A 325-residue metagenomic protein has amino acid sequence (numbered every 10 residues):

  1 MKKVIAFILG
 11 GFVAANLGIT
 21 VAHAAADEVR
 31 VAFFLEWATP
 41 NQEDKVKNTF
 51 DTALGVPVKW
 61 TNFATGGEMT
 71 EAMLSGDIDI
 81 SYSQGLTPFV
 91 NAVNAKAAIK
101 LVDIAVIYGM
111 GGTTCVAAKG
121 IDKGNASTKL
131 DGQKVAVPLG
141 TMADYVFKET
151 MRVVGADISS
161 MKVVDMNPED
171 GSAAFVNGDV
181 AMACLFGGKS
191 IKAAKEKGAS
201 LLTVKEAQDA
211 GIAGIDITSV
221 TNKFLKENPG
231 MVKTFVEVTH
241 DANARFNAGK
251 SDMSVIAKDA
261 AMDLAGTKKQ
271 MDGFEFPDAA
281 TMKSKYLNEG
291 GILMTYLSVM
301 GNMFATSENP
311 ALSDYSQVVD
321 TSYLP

Functional and structural regions predicted by a protein language model:
M1-I8: Bacterial N-terminal signal peptides that target proteins for export
I8-N16: Bacterial N-terminal signal peptides
L17-A25: Sec/Tat signal peptide C-region and signal peptidase I cleavage site
A24-A156, K162-D165, A181, L201: Short, glycine-/small- and polar/acidic-enriched structural segments that line small-molecule recognition paths
V106-A117, A199-F224, D278, V319-L324: Periplasmic-binding protein-like
V164, E169-D259: Pocket-lining segment of extracytoplasmic ligand-binding domains
K226-S307: Secondary-structure end/capping motifs
L297-P325: Conserved C-terminal helix/tail region of periplasmic/extracytoplasmic solute-binding proteins
